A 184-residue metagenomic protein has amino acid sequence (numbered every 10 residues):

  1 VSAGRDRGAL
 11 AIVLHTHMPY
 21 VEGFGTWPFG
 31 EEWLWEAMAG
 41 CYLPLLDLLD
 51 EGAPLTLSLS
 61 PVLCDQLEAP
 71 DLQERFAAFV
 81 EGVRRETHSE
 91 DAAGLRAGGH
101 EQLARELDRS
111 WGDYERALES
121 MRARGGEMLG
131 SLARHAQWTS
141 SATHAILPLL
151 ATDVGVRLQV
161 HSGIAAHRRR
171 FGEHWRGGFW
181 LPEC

Functional and structural regions predicted by a protein language model:
V1-E32, E36-G177, C184: Catalytic alpha-helical scaffold of carbohydrate-active enzymes acting on polysaccharides/glycoconjugates
